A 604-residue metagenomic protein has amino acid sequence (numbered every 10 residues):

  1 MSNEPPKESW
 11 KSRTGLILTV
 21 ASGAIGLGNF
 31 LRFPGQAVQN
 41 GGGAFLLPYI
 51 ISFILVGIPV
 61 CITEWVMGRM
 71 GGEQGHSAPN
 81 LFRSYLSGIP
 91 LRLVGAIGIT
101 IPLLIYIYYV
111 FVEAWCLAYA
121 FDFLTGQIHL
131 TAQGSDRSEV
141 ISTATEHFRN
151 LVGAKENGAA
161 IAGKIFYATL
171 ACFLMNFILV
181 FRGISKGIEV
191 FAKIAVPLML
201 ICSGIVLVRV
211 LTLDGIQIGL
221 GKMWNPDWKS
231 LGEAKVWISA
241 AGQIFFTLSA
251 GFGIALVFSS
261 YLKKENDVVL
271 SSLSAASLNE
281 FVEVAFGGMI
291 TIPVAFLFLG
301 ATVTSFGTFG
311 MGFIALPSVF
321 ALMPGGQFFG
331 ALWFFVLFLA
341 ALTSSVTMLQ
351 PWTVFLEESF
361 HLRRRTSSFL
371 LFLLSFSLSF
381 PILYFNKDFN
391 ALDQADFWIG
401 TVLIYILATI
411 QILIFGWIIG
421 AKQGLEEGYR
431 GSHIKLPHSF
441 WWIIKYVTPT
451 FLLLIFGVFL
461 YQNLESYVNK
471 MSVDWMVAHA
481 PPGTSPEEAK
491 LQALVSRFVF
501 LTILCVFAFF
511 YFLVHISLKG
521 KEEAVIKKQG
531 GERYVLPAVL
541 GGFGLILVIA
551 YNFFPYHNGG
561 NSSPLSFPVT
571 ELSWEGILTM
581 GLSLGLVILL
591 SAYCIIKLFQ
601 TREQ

Functional and structural regions predicted by a protein language model:
M1-R32, V60-W65, R69-A96, K263-D267 (+2 more regions): Membrane-interface "cap" regions at the ends of multi-pass membrane proteins
S2-T14, E189-L342, V346, S359-H361 (+3 more regions): Membrane-embedded translocation segments of transport machinery
E4-E8, Q36-N40, M70-I97, V110-F181 (+8 more regions): Inter-helical loop and helix-membrane interface segments of multi-pass membrane transporters/permeases
K11-T14, L18-G28, I105-Y106, A159-R182 (+7 more regions): Hydrophobic, membrane-embedded alpha-helices of multi-pass small-molecule transporters
G15-I17, G23, F166, L278-A285 (+5 more regions): Loop-to-transmembrane helix boundary motifs in multi-pass membrane proteins
L27-Q36, G43, N176-G187, V208-L220 (+12 more regions): Transmembrane helix-loop junctions in multi-pass membrane proteins
V38-E64, K164, I404, R497-A508: Extracellular loop-to-transmembrane helix junctions
D393-A408, P437-P564, W574-M580, L584-L586: A generic transmembrane alpha-helix motif of multi-pass inner-membrane proteins
